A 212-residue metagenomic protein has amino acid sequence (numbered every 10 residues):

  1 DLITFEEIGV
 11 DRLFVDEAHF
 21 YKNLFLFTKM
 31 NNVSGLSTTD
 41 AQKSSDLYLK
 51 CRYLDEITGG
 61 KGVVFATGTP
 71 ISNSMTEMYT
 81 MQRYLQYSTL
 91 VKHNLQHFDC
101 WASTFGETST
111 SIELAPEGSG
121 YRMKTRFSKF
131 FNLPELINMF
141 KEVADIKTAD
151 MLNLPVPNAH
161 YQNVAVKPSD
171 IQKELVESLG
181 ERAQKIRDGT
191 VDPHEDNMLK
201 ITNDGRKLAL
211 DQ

Functional and structural regions predicted by a protein language model:
L2-R12, K43-T76, Y84-Q212: Inter-lobe coupling linker of SF2 helicases/translocases
D16-E17: Walker B catalytic acidic pair
F20-L36, D40-K43, M75: Conserved ATPase-coupling elements of RecA-like P-loop NTPase cores
